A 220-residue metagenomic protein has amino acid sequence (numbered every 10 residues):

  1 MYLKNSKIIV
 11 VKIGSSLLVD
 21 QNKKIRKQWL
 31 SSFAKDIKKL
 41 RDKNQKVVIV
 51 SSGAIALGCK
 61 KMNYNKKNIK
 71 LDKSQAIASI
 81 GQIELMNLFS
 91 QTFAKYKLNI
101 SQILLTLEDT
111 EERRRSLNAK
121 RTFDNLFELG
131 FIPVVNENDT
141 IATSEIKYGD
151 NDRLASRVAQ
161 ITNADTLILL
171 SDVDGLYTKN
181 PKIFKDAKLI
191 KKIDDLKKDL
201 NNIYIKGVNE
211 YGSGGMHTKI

Functional and structural regions predicted by a protein language model:
M1-I220: Nucleotide/pyrophosphate-binding catalytic subdomain
